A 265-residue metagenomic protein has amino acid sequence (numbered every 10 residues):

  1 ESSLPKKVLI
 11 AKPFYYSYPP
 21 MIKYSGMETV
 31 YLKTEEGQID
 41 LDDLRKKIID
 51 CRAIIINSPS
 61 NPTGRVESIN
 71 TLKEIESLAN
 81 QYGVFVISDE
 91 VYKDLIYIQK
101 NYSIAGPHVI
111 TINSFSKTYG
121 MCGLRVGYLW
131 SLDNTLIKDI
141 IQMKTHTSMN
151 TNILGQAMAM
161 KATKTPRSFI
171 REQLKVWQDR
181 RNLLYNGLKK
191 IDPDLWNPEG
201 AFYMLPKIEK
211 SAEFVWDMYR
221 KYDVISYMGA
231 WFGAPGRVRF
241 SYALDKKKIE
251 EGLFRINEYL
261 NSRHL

Functional and structural regions predicted by a protein language model:
E1, I10-M27: Substrate-binding/gating loop at the entrance of the active-site cleft, primarily in PLP-dependent aminotransferase-like
E1-K7, S211: Phosphate-binding glycine-rich loop
K6, M27, Q81-F85, P107: A short helix->loop->beta-strand "cap" motif at the edges of active sites that frequently abuts
S25, Q81-Y82, I191, Y222 (+1 more regions): Helix C-cap/helix->beta junction micro-motif
E36-Y97: Active-site phosphate-binding strand-loop segment of PLP-dependent enzymes
D42-R45, K210, D217-S226, F232-L265: PLP-dependent enzyme catalytic core of the Aspartate aminotransferase-like
I110-Q178, N182-Y185, F254, Y259-L260: Conserved core segment of the aminotransferase class I/II
M160, V176-Y185, L195-I208, G236: Conserved glycine-rich beta-strand-loop-beta hairpin in the small C-terminal domain of fold type I
